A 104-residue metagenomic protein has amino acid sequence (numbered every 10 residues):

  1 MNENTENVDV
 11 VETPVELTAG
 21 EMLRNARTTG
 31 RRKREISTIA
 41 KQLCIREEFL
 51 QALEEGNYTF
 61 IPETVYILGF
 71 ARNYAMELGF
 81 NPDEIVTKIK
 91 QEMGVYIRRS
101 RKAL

Functional and structural regions predicted by a protein language model:
M1-T29, S37-T38, Q42-L43, N73-L104: Low-complexity alpha-helical segments at protein termini and membrane interfaces
R31, Y66: Short, glycine/acidic-rich beta->alpha junctions
E47-T64: Recognition helix of helix-turn-helix/homeodomain-like DNA-binding domains that insert into the DNA major groove
I67-R72: Short, basic, alpha-helical segments at the C-terminal edge of helix-turn-helix-like DNA-binding modules
